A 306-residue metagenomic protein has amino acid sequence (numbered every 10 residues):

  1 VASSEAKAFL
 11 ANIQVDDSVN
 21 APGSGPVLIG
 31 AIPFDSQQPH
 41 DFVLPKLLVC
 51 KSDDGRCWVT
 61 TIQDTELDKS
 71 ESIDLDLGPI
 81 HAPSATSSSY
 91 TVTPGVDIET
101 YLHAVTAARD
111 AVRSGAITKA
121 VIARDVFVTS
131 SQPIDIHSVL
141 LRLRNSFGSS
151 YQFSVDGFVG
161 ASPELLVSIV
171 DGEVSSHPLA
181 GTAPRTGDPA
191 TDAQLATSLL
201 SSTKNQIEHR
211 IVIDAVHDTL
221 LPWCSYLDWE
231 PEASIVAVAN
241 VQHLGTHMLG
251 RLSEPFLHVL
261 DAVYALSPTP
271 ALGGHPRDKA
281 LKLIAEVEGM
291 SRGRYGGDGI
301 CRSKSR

Functional and structural regions predicted by a protein language model:
V1, S24-V59, S130-T182, L227-R251 (+1 more regions): Conserved, well-ordered active-site substructure
V1-E5, E71-T106, D110, R124 (+2 more regions): Contiguous alpha-helical scaffold segments within structured protein domains that host functional hotspots
E5-F127, S225: Non-catalytic accessory segments adjacent to catalytic cores
G115, V167, D214: Conserved hydrophobic/aromatic pocket- or pore-lining residues that grip, position, or stack substrates in active sites
